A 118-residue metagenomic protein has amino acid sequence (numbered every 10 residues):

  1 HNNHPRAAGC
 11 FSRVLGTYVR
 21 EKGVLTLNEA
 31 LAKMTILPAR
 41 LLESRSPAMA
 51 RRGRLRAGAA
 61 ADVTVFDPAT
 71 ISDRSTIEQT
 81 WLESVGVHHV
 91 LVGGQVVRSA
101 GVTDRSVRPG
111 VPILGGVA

Functional and structural regions predicted by a protein language model:
H1-A118: Active-site microenvironment of metallo-dependent hydrolases
